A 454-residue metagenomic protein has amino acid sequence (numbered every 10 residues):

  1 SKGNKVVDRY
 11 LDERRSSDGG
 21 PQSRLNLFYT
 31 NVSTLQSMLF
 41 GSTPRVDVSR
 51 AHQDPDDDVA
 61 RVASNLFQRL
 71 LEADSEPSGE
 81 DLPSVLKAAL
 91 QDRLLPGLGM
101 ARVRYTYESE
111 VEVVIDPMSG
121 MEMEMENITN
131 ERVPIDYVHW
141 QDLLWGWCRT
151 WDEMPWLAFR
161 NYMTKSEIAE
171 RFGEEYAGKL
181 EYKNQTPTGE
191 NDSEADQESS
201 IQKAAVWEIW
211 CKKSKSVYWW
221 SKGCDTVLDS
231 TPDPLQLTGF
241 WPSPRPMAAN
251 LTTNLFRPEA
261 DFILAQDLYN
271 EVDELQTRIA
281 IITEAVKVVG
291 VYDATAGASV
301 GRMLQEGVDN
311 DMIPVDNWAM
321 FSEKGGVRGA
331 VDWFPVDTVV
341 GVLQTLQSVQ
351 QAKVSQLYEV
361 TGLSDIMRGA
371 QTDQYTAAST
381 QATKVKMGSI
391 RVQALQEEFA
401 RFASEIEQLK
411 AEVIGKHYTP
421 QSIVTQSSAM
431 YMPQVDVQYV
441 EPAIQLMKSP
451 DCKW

Functional and structural regions predicted by a protein language model:
S1-W454: Extended alpha-helical, oligomerization-prone segments that build pores/tubes and scaffolds
